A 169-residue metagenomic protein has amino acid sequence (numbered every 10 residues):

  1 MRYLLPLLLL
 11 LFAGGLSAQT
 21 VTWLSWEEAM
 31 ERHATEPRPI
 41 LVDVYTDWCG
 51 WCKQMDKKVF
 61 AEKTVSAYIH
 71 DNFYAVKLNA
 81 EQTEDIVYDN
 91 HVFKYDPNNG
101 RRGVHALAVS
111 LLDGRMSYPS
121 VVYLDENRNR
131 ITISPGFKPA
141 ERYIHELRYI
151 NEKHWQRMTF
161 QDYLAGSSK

Functional and structural regions predicted by a protein language model:
Y3-G15: Sec-dependent N-terminal signal peptides
A18-Q19: Boundary of Sec targeting at the N-terminus
T22-W23, A34: Bacterial Sec-exported substrate-binding components of ABC uptake systems
W26-E31, K63-T132, F137-A140, H145-Q156 (+1 more regions): Thioredoxin-like thiol-disulfide oxidoreductase module
E36-G50, A75: Short active-site neighborhood of thiol/selenol oxidoreductases, capturing the structured segment around
K53-K57: Detector for the c-type heme attachment site
T159-K169: Terminal, low-structured helical/coil segments at or just beyond the last alpha-helical repeat
